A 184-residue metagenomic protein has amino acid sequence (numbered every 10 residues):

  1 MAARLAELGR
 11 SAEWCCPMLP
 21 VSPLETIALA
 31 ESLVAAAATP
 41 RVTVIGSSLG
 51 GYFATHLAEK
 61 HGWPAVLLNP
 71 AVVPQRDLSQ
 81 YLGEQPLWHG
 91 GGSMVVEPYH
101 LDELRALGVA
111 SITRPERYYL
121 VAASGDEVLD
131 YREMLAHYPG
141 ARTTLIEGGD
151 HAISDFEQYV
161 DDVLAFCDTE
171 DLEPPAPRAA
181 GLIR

Functional and structural regions predicted by a protein language model:
M1-P40: Active-site catalytic motif of lipid deacylating hydrolases and related acyltransferases
A2, A54, Y131-M134: Short, highly selective alpha-helical patches that border small-molecule cofactor pockets in redox/cofactor-processing
L19-P20, S47-S48, P70-A71: Histidine- and/or cysteine-centered catalytic micro-motif in compact active-site loops
R41-T43, P64: Structural motif
I45-G50, A54: Gly/Ala-rich beta-loop-alpha elbow adjacent to hydrolase catalytic centers
H56, K60: Active-site signature of alpha/beta-hydrolase-fold catalytic machinery across serine- and Asp/Cys-nucleophile hydrolases
P64-R184: The alpha/beta-hydrolase serine catalytic core
